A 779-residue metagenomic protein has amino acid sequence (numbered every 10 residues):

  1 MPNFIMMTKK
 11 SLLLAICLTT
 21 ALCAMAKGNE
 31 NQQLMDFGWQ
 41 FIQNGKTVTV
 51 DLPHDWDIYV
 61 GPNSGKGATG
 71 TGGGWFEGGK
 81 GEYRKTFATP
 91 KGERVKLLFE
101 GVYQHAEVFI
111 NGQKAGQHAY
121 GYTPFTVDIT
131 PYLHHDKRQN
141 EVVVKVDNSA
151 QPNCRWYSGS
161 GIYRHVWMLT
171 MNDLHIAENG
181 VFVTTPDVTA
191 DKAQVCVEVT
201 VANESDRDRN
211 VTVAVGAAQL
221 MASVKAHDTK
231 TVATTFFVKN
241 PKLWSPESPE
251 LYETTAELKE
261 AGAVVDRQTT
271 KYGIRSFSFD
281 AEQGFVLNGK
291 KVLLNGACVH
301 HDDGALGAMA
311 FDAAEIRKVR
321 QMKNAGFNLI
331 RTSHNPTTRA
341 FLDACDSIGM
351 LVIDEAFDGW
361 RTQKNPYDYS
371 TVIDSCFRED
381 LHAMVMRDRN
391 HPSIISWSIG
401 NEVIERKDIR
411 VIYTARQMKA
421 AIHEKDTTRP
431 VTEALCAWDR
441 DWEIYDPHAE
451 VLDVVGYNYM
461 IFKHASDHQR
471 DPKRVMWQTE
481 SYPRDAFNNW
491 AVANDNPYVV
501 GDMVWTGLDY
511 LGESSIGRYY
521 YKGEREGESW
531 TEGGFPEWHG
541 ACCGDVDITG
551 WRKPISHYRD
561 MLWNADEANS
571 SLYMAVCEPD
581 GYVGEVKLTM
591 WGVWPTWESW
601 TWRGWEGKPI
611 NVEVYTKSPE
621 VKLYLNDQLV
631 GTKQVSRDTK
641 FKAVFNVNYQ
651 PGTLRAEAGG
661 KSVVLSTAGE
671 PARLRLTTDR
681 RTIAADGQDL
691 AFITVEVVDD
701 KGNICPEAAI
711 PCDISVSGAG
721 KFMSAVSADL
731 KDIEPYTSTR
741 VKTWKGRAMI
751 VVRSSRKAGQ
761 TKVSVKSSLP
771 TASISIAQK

Functional and structural regions predicted by a protein language model:
K27-A68, T86, V143-K145, S515 (+4 more regions): Accessory carbohydrate-binding/adhesion or oligomerization-edge regions at the termini of glycan-active proteins
K27-L98, A150, C154-I162, L174 (+3 more regions): Extended carbohydrate-recognition surfaces in non-catalytic/accessory domains of CAZymes and lectin-like proteins
M35-F37, P53-G73, Y120-G121, P131-V197 (+8 more regions): An acidic-aromatic loop/edge-strand motif
F37, I42, G78-E178, E204-S205 (+7 more regions): Accessory beta-strand-rich segments of carbohydrate-active enzymes
V60-T86, E93-I110, G116-A119, L169 (+6 more regions): Active-site-adjacent substrate/metal-binding segments within catalytic domains of carbohydrate-active enzymes
H134-K137, E198-D280, N648-P651, L665-G669: Extended acidic/polar, glycine-enriched regions that form or flank non-catalytic beta-rich accessory modules
V197-V201, T254-E257, G592-E598, V612-Y615 (+4 more regions): Beta-strand-rich structural segments
A313-D566, S571-A575, V586-M590, T596-T601: Substrate-binding/catalytic cleft of secreted carbohydrate-active enzymes, primarily glycoside hydrolases
